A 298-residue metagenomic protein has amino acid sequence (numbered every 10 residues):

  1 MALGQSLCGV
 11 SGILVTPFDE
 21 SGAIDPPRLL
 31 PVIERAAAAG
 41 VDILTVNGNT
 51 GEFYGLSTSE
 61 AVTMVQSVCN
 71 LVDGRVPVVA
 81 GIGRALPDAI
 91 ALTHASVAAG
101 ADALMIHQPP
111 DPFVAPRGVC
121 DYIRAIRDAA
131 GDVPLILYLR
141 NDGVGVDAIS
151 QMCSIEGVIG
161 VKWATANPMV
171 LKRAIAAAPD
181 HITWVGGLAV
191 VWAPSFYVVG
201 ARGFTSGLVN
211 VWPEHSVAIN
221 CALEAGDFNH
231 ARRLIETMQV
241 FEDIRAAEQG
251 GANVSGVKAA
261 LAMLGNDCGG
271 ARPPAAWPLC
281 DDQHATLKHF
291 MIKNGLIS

Functional and structural regions predicted by a protein language model:
A2-G143, A276-W277, I297: Active-site beta->alpha loop and helix N-cap motifs at the rims of alpha/beta catalytic domains
S11-V15, I33, A39-V41, V198-G200 (+2 more regions): C-terminal alpha-helical cap/extension of soluble enzyme domains
L29, A61, V65, A89 (+6 more regions): A general structural signal for well-ordered alpha-helical segments in protein cores
A39, T63, S67-V72, A95 (+8 more regions): Alpha-helical structural signal in soluble globular domains
L56-S59, A91-L92, P116-V119, I149 (+3 more regions): Short secondary-structure transition/capping segments
V76-P77, P134-L135, G160, I182 (+1 more regions): Secondary-structure boundary/capping signal
P110-D111, G157-V158, R272: Glycine-rich phosphate-binding "P-loop"
A125, A129-G131, R140-Q249: Catalytic alpha/beta core domains of metabolic enzymes, predominantly
